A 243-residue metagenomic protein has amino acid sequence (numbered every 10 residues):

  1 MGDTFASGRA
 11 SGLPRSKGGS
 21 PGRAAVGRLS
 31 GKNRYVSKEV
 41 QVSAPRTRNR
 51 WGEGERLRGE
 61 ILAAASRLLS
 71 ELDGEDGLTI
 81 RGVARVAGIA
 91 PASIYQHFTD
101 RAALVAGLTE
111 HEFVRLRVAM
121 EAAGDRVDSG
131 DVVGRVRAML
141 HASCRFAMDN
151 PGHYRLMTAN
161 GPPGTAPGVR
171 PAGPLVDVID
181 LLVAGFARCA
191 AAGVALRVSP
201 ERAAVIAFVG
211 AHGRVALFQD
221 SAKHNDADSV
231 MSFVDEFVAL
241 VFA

Functional and structural regions predicted by a protein language model:
M1-R56, R67: N-terminal intrinsically disordered/low-complexity leader segments
R56, E60-R67, V86, A103-A123 (+5 more regions): Alpha-helical structural segments
E60, E71-A103, G107: Helix-turn-helix
M120, A166-A192, E201-I206, D228-L240: Amphipathic alpha-helical packing segments from all-alpha helical-bundle domains
E121-G152, A203-A207: Hydrophobic alpha-helical connector segments
R145-A184, K223-H224: Short secondary-structure transition hinges
R188, F208-N225, L240-A243: Amphipathic C-terminal alpha-helical segment
